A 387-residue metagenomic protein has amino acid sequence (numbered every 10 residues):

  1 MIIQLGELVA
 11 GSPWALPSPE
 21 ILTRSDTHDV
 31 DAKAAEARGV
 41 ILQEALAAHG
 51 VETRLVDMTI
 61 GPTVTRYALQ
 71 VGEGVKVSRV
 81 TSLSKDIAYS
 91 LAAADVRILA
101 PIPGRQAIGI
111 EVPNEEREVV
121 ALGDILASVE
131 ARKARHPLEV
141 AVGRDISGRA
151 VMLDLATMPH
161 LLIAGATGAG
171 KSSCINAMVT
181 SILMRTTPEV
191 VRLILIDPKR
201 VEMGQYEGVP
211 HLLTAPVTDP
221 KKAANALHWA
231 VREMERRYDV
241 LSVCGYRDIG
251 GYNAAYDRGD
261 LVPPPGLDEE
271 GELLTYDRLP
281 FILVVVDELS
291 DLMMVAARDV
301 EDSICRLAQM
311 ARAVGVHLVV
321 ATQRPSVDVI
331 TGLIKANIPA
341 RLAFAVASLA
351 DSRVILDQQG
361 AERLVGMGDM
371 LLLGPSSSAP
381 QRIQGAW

Functional and structural regions predicted by a protein language model:
M1-H160: Low-complexity, intrinsically disordered P/S/T-rich segments
Q4-V9, G74, R105-E139, R144-M152 (+3 more regions): P-loop NTPase motor-domain active sites and their immediate coupling elements
S18-D31, R66-G74, M158-T167, V209-V217 (+2 more regions): Short hinge/gating elements
L22, G39-L42, L46, I87 (+9 more regions): Residue-level signature of catalytic and energy-coupling elements of molecular machines, predominantly ATP/GTP-dependent
I102, T167-G168, T322: The conserved Walker
A156-P159, L183-H228, L333-I334: P-loop NTPase switch/communication element
K171: Conserved lysine of the Walker
C174, M178: Hydrophobic positions on the alpha1 helix immediately C-terminal to the Walker A/P-loop
